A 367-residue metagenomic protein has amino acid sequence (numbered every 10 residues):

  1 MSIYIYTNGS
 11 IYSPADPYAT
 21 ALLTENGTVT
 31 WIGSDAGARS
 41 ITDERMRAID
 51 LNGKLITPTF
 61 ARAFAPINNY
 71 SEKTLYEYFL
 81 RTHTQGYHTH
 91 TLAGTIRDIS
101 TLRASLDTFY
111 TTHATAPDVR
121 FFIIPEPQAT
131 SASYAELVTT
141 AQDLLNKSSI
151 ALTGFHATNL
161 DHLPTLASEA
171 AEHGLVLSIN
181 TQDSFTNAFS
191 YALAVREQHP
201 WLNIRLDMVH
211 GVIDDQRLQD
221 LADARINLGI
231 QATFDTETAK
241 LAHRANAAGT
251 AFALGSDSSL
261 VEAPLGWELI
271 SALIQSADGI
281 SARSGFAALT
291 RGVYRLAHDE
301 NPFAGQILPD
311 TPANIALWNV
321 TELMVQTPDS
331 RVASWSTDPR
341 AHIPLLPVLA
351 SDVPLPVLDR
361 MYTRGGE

Functional and structural regions predicted by a protein language model:
M1-N26, T30-T42, N68-T89, S258-E367: Active-site microenvironment of metallo-dependent hydrolases
Y6, T24-N26, D50-L51, L55 (+1 more regions): Short, acidic, Ser/Thr-enriched surface-loop or helix-capping motifs
G37-T57: Active-site metal-binding motif and surrounding structural segment of the metallo-beta-lactamase
K54, R62-N69, S178-Q182, H210: Histidine-centered divalent metal-coordination motifs
T57-A63, L92, M208-H210, G229-Q231 (+1 more regions): Active-site neighborhood of phospho(di)ester-bond hydrolases with catalytic His/Asp-centered motifs
R62-N68, L75-Q128, S149-A157, E172-V176 (+1 more regions): Divalent metal-dependent hydrolysis catalytic cores, especially in the metallo-beta-lactamase
S71-F79, T130-D143: Short, acidic/polar
R97, A116-S131, F155-H243, A247-A253: Active-site core of metal-dependent hydrolases
